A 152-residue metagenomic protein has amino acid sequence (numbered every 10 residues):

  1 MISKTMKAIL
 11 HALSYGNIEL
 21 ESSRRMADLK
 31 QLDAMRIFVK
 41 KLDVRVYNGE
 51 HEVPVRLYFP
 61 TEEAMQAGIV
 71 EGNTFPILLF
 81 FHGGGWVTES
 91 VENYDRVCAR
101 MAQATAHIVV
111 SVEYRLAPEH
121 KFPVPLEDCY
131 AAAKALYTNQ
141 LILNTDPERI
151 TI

Functional and structural regions predicted by a protein language model:
M1-E63: A glycine/proline-hinged amphipathic helix-loop "lid/cap" segment that gates access to hydrophobic ligand pockets
V55, N73-G84: Short beta-strand element of the alpha/beta-hydrolase
T61, E113-A117: Short beta-to-alpha linker loops that shape the active-site pocket of alpha/beta-hydrolase fold enzymes
E63-G72: Intrinsically disordered, low-complexity Ser/Thr- and acidic-rich flexible linkers and loops, especially at boundaries
F80, G85-T88, E92-N93, V109 (+1 more regions): Serine-hydrolase catalytic-loop signature spanning alpha/beta hydrolases and amidase-signature enzymes
V91-S111: Short amphipathic alpha-helix adjacent to the substrate-entry channel of hydrolases
H120-I142: Alpha/beta-hydrolase active-site loop
L143-I152: Alpha/beta-hydrolase fold nucleophile elbow
